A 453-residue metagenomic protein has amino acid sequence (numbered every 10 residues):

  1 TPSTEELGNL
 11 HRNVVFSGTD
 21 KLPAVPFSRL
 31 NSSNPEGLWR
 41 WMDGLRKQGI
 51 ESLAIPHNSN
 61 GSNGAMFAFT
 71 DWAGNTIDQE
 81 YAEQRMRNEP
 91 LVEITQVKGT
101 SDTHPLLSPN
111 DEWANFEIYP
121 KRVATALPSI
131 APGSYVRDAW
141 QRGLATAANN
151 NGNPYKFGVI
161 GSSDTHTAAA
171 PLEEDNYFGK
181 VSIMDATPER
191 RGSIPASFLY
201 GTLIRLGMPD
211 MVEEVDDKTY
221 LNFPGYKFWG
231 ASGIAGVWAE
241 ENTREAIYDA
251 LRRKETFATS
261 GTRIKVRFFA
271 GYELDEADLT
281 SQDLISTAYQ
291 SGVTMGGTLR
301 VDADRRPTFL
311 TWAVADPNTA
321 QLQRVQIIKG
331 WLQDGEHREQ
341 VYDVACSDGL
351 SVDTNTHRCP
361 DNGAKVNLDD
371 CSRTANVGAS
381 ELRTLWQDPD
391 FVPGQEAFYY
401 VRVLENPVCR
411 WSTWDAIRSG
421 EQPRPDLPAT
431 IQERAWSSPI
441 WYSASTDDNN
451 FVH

Functional and structural regions predicted by a protein language model:
T1-V15: Hydrophobic or amphipathic alpha-helical targeting/insertion segments
P2-S3, F27, N31-N63: Structured catalytic-domain cores with a bias toward divalent-metal coordination
E6-L10, L22, R46-S52, N58-A73 (+1 more regions): C-terminal functional module detector
H11, S17-S33, G37-W39, L107: Binuclear metal-dependent hydrolase catalytic cores centered on His/Asp/Glu-rich metal-binding motifs
